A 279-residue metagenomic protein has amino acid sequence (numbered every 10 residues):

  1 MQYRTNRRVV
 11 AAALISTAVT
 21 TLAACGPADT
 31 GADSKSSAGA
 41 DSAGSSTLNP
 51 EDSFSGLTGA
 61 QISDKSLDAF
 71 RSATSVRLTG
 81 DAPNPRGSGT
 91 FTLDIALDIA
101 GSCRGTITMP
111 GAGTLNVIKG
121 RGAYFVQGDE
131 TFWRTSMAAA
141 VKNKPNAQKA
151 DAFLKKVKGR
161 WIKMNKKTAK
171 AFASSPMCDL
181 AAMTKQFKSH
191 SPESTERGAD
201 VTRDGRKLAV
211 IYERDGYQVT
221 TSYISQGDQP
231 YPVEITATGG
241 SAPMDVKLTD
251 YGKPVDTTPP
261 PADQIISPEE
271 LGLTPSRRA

Functional and structural regions predicted by a protein language model:
M1-I15: N-terminal export and membrane-targeting signals
Q2-N6, G26-A279: Subset-of-secretome marker
I15-S16, D52: Hydrophobic, proline/glycine-rich low-complexity stretches
T17-A18, G44: Low-complexity intrinsically disordered segments
T21-A24: C-terminal motif of bacterial Sec signal peptides marking the signal peptidase cleavage site
